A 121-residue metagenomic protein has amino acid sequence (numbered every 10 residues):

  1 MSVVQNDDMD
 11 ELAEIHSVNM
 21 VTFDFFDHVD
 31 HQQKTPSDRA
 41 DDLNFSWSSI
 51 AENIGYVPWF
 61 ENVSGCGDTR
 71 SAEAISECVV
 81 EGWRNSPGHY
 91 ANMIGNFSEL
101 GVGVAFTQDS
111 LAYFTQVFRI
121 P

Functional and structural regions predicted by a protein language model:
M1-L43, N96-G101, A105-T107: Short, well-ordered surface patches within globular domains
M9, I120-P121: Mature exported/compartmentalized surface modules and terminal targeting/interaction regions
P36-I120: A well-ordered secondary-structure block
